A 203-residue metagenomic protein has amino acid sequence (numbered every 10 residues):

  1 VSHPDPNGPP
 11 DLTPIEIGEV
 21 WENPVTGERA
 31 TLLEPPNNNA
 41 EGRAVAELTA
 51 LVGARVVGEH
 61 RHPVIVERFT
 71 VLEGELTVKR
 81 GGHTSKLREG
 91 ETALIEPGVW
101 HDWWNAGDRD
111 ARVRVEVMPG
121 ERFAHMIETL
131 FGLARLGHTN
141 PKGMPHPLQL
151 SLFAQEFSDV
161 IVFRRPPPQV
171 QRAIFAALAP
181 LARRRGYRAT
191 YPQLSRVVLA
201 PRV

Functional and structural regions predicted by a protein language model:
V1-R43, A54-E59, P63-I65, E75-V203: Jelly-roll (double-stranded beta-helix
F69: Structured binding elements
